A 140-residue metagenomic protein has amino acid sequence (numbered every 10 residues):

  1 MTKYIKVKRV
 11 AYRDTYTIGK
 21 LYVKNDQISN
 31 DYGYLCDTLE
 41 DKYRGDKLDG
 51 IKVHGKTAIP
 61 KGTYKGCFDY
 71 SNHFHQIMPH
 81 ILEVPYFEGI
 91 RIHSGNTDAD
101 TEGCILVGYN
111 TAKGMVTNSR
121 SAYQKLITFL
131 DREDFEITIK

Functional and structural regions predicted by a protein language model:
M1-F135: Cell wall/extracellular polymer interaction/catalysis modules
I137-K140: Low-complexity intrinsically disordered segments
